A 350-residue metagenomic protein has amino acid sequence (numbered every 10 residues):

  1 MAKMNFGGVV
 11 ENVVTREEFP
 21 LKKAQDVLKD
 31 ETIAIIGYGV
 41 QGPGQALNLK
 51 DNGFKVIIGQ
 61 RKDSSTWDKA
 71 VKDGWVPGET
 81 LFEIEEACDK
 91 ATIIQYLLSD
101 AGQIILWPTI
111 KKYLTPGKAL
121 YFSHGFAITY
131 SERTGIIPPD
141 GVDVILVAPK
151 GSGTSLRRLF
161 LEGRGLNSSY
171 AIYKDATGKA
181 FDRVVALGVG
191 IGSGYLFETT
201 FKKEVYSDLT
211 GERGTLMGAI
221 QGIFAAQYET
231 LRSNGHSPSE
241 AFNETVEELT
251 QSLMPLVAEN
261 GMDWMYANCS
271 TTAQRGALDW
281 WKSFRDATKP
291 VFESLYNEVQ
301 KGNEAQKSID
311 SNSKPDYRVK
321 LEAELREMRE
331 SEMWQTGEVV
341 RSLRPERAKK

Functional and structural regions predicted by a protein language model:
M1-T32, R61, I172-K174, G192-T199: Glycine/serine-rich phosphate-binding loop and adjoining beta1-alpha1 elements at the start of nucleotide-handling
A2-F6, E11-E17, S233-K350: NAD(P)-dependent Rossmann-like dehydrogenase/reductase catalytic/cofactor-binding core
E31-L49: Glycine-rich adenosine-cofactor-binding loop
G44, K50-W75: NAD(P)-binding Rossmann-fold cofactor-contacting core
R61-K62, D73-T129, I137-S152: Rossmann-like NAD(P)-binding element
Y121-R213: Rossmann-fold dinucleotide-binding core
G178-S233, S239-V257: Active-site-proximal catalytic alpha-helix in oxidoreductases
